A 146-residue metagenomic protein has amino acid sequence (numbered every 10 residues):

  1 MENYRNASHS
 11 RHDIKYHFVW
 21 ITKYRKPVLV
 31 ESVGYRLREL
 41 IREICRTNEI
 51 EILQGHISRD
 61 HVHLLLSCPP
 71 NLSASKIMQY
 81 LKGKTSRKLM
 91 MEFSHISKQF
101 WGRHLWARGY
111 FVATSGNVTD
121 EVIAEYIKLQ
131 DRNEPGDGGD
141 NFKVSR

Functional and structural regions predicted by a protein language model:
M1-R146: Basic nucleic-acid-binding interfaces
